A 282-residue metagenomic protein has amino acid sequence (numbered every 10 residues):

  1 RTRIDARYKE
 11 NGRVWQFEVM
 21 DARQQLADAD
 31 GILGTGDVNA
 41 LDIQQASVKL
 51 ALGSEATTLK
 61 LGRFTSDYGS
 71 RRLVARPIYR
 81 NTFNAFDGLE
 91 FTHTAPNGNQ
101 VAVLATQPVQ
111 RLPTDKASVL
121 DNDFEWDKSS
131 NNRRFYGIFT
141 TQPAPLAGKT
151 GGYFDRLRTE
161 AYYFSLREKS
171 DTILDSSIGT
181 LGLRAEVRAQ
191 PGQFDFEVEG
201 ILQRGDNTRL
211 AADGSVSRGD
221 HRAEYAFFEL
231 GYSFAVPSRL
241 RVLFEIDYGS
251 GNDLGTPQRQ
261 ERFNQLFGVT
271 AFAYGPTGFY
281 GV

Functional and structural regions predicted by a protein language model:
R1, R7-A56, Y68-R76, D121-E125 (+2 more regions): Surface-exposed loop and membrane-interface regions of Gram-negative outer-membrane beta-barrel proteins
T2, A6-R7, N11, G53 (+2 more regions): Low-complexity, flexible helical/coil segments
D21-Q24, S66, P108, G249: Short, solvent-exposed loop/turn segments at secondary-structure junctions
D37-Q44, N81-D87, N97-V101, L181 (+2 more regions): Short, Lys/Arg-enriched charge-dense amphipathic segments
S54-L59, P77-T256: Signature for the C-terminal beta-barrel architecture of outer-membrane proteins
G62: Small/polar (Gly/Ser/Thr/Ala-rich) solvent-exposed segments that form structured loops/beta-strands/short helices used
L240-V282: C-terminal structural cap/anchor segments
